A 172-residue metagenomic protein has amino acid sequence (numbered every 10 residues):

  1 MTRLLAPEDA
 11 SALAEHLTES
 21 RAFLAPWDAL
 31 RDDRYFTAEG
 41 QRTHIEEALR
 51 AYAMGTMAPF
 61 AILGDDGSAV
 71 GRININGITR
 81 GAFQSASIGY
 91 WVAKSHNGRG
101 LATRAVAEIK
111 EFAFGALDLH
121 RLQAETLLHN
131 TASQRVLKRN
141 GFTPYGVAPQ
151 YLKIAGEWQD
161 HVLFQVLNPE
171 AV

Functional and structural regions predicted by a protein language model:
M1-A12, H16-F23, P59-V172: Acyl-donor (CoA/ACP) binding surface of acyl/acetyltransferases
P7, T18, Y35-R42, T56: Generic alpha-helical scaffold signal
A25-E46: Conserved GNAT-fold acetyl-CoA-binding loop/helix
D33-Y35, E46-A61: A short helix-loop-beta-strand connector motif used in the catalytic cores of GNAT acetyltransferases and, in some
